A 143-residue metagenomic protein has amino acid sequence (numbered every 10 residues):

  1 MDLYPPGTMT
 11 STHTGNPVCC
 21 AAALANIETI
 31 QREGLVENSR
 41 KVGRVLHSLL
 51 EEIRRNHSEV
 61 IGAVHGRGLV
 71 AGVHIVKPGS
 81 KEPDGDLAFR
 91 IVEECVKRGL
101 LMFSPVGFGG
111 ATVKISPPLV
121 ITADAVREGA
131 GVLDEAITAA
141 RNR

Functional and structural regions predicted by a protein language model:
M1-R143: Conserved N-terminal phosphate-binding loop of PLP-dependent enzymes in the Aspartate aminotransferase
